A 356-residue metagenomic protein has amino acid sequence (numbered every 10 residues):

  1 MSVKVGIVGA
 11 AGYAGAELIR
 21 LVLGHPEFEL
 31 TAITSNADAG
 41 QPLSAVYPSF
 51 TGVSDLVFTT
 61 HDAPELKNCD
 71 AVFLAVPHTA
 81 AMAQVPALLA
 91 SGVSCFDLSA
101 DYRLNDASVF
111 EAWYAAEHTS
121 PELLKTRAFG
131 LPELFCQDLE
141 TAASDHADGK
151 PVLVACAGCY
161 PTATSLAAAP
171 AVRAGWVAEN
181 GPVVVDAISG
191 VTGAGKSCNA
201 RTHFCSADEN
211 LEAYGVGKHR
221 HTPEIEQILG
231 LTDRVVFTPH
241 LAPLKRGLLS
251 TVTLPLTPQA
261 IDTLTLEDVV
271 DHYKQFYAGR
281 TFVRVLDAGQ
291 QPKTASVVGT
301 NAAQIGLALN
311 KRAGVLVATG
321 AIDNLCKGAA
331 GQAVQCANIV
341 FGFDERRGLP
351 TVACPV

Functional and structural regions predicted by a protein language model:
M1-A207, Y214, A308-K311, P355-V356: N-terminal Rossmann-like NAD(P) cofactor-binding subdomain of oxidoreductases, focused on the glycine-rich
Y13, T126, T162-L166, V216-P223 (+4 more regions): Conserved active-site and cofactor/substrate-binding residues in soluble primary-metabolism enzymes
E17, L21, L166-P170, E224-I228 (+3 more regions): Alpha-helical scaffold segments in soluble metabolic enzymes
E27-N68, P182-A187, V191-A318: C-terminal substrate-binding/catalytic lobe of Rossmann-fold NAD(P)-dependent oxidoreductases
A157, V177, V269, V334-C336: Bilobed periplasmic-binding protein/Venus flytrap-like ligand-binding cleft at the lobe interface of extracytoplasmic
L241-P243, I322-G328: Glycine-rich phosphate/pyrophosphate-binding beta-alpha loops
N324, V334-V356: C-terminal lid/capping helical subdomain adjacent to the catalytic/cofactor pocket in oxidative enzymes
